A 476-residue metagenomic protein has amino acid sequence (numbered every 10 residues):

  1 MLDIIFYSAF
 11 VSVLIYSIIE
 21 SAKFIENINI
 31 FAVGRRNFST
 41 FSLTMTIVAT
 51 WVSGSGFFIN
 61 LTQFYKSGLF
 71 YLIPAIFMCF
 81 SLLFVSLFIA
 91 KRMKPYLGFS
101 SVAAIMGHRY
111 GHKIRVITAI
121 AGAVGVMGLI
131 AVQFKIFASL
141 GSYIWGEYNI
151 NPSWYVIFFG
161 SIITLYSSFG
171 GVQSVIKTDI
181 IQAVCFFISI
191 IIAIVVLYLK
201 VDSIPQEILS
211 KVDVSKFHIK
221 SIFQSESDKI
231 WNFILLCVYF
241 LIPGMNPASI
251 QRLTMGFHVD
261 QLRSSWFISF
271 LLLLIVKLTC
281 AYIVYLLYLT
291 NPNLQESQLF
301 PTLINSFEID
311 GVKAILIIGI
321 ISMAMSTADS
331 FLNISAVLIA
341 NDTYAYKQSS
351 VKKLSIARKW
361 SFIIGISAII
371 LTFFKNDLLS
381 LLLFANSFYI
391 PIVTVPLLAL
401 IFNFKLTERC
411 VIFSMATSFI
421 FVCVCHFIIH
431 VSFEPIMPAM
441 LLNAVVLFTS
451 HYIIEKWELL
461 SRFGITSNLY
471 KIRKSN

Functional and structural regions predicted by a protein language model:
M1-N476: Membrane-embedded helix-loop-helix hairpins and adjacent transmembrane boundary segments in multi-pass transporters
